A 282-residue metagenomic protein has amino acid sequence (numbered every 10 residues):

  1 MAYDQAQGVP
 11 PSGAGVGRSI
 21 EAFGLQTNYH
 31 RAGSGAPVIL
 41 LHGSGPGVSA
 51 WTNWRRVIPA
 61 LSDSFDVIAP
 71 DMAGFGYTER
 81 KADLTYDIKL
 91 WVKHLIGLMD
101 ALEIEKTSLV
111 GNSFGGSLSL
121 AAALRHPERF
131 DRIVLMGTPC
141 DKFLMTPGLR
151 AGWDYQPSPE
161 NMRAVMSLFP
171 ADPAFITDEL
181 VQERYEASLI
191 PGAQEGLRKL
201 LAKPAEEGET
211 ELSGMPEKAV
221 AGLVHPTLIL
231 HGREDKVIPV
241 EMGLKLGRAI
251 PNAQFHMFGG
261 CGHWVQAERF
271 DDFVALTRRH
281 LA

Functional and structural regions predicted by a protein language model:
L25-Y77: Conserved HGGG/HGGXW glycine-rich cap/lid loop of the alpha/beta-hydrolase fold
I58-P59, A69-V110, E217, A275: Active-site loop/oxyanion-hole signature of alpha/beta-hydrolase fold enzymes
G111, G115, S119: Gly/Ala-rich beta-loop-alpha elbow adjacent to hydrolase catalytic centers
L120-L124, F130-A164: Flexible "cap/lid" loop of the alpha/beta hydrolase fold
Q156-G222: Conserved alpha/beta-hydrolase catalytic His-Asp/Glu region
L223, I229-H231: Short beta-strand/loop motif that positions the catalytic acidic residue of the alpha/beta-hydrolase fold
E234-I238: Acidic catalytic loop of the alpha/beta-hydrolase fold
A253-A282: Catalytic active-site module of serine/aspartate enzymes centered on a nucleophile-bearing elbow/loop
